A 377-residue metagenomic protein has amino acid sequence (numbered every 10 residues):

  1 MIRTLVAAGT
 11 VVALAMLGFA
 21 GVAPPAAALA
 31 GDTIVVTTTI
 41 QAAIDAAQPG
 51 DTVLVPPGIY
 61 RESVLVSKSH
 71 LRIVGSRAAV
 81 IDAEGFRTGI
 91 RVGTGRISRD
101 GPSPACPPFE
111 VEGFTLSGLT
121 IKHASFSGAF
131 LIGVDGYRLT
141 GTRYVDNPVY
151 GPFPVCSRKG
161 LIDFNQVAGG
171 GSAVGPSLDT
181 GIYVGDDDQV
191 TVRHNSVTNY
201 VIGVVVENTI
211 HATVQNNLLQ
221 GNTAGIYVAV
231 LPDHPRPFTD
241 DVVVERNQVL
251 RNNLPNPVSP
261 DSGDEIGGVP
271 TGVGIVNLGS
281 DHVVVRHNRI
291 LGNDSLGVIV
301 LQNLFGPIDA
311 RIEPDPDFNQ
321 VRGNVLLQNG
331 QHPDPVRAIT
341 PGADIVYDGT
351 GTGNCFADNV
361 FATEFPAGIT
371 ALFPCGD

Functional and structural regions predicted by a protein language model:
M1-A28: Secretory targeting and sorting signals
G31, V35-D377: Extracellular parallel beta-helix/beta-solenoid repeat domains
